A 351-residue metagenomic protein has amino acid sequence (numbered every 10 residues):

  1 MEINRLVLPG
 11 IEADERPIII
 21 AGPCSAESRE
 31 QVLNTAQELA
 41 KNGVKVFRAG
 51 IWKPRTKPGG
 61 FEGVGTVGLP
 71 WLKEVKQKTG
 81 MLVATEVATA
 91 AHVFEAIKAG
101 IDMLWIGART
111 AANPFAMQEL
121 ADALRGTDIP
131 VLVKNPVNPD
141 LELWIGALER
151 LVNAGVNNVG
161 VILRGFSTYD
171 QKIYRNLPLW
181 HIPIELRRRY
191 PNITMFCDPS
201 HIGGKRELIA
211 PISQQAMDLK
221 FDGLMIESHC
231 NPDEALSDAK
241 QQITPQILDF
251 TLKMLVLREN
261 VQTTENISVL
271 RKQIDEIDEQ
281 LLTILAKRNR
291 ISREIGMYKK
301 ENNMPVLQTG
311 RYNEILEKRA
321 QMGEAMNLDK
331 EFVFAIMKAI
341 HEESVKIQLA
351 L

Functional and structural regions predicted by a protein language model:
M1-I20, L69-P70, E74: N-terminal amphipathic alpha-helix/helix-capping segment at the start of soluble metabolic enzymes
E12, A116-F250, Q262-E265: Catalytic alpha/beta core domains of metabolic enzymes, predominantly
P17-N34, P58-G60, M81-V87, G107-A108 (+4 more regions): Active-site mouth loops of central-metabolism enzymes
P17-P23, K45-A49, V83-T85, L104-I106 (+4 more regions): Hydrophobic faces of well-ordered beta-strands that scaffold small-molecule active sites in alpha/beta enzyme cores
R48-V67, C230-A239, I295-V306: Glycine-rich, proline-tolerant flexible connector loops at the mouths of alpha/beta enzymes
F61-T85, L120-P130, W180-M195, Q241-N260 (+1 more regions): Alpha-helix-loop-beta-strand connector modules within alpha/beta enzyme cores
V64, G80-V93, D102-M117, I129-L141 (+1 more regions): Catalytic beta/alpha-barrel core
N260-L351: Domain-level signature for soluble enzymes in the chorismate/prephenate branch of the shikimate pathway
